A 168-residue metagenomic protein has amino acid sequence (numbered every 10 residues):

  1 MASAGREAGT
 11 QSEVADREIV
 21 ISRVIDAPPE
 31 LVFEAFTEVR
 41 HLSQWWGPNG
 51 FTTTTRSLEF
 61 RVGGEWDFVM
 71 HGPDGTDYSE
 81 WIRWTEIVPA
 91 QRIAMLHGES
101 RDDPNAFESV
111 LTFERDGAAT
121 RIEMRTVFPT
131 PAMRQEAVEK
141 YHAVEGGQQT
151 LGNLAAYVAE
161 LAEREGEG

Functional and structural regions predicted by a protein language model:
M1-A4, F128-G168: A conserved amphipathic terminal alpha-helix motif
M1-T52: Hydrophobic ligand-binding cavity/cleft-lining segments
V20-I21, R40-D77, E165-G168: Short beta-edge strand/loop motif at the mouth of beta-sheet-based domains
V20-V24, T55-S57, S79-W81, E108-V110 (+1 more regions): Well-ordered beta-strand positions in beta-sheet-rich domains
P29-E30, R61, T85-Q91, T112-R121: A short, structured loop/turn motif at beta-sheet edges
V32, L42, W66-F68, W84 (+4 more regions): Hydrophobic pocket/interface hotspot
E65-G98: Helix-adjacent hinge/juxtasegments
L96-Q148: Beta-strand/loop substructures that line and gate deep hydrophobic ligand-binding cavities in soluble
